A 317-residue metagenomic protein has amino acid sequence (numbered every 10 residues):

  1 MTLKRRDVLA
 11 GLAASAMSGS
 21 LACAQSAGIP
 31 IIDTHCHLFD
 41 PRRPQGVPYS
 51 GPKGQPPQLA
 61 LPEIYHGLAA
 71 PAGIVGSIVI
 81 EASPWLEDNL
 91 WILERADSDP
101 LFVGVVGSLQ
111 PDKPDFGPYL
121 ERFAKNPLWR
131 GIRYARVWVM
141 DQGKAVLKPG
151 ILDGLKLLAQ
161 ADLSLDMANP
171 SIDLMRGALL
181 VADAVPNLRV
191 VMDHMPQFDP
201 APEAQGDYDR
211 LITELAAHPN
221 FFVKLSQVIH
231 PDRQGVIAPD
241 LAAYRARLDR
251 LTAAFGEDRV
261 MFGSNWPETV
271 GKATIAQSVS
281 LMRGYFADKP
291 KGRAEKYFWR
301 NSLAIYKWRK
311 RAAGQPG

Functional and structural regions predicted by a protein language model:
L3-M17, C23, A27-T34, Q55-G76 (+3 more regions): Mid-to-C-terminal alpha-helical segments outside catalytic/metal-binding sites
S15, D99-F102, R130, L188-R189 (+4 more regions): Secondary-structure boundary/capping positions in well-ordered alpha/beta enzyme cores
S26-A161, A242, M282: Mid-domain alpha/beta scaffold segments of enzyme catalytic cores
H37, A82-S83, S108-D112, A135-V137 (+4 more regions): Active-site beta-loop-alpha junctions enriched in small/polar residues
R42-V47, P118-Y119, K144-A145, E203-Q205 (+3 more regions): Short aromatic-enriched loop/helix-cap "lid" or pocket-rim segments at secondary-structure transitions that line
A69, A96-D97, A124, A182-D183 (+3 more regions): N-terminal cationic-hydrophobic initiation segments that often serve targeting/anchoring roles
N89-L90, G117, M175, Q205 (+2 more regions): Conserved strand-to-helix beginnings and helix N-cap segments that scaffold or border functional pockets
K144-M261, G314-P316: Catalytic pocket-lining loop regions of alpha/beta-barrel enzymes, especially the amidohydrolase/enolase/GH5 lineages
